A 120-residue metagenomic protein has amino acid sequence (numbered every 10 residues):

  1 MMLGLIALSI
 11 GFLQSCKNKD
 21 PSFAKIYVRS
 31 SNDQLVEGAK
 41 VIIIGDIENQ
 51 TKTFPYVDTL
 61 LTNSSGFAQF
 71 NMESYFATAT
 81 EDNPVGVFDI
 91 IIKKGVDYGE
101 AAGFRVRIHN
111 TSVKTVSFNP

Functional and structural regions predicted by a protein language model:
M1-S15: Sec-dependent bacterial lipoprotein signal peptides
K17-K19: Bacterial signal peptide processing site
A24-S30: A short, amphipathic beta-strand motif
N32-T51: Short, ordered, surface-exposed loop/turn motifs in non-cytosolic proteins
Q50-E73: Short, acidic Ser/Thr/Gly-rich low-complexity loop/linker segments typical of extracellular and cell-surface proteins
F67-V85: Short Pro-Gly-centered beta-turn/loop motif in secreted/extracellular proteins
V87-Y98: Enriched for extracellular/lumenal, surface-exposed ectodomains of secreted and cell-surface proteins
A101-P120: Extracellular beta-sheet/turn segments enriched in Thr/Pro/Gly and aliphatic residues
